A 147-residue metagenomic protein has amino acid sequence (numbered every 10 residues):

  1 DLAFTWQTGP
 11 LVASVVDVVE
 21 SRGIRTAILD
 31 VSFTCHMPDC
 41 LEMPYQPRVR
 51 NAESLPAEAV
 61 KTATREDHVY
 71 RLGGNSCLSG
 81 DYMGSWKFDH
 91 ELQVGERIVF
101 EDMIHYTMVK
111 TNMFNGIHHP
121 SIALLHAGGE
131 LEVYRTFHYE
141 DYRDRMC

Functional and structural regions predicted by a protein language model:
D1-C147: Charged (often Lys/Glu-rich) extended helix/loop segments that serve as interaction or gating elements
